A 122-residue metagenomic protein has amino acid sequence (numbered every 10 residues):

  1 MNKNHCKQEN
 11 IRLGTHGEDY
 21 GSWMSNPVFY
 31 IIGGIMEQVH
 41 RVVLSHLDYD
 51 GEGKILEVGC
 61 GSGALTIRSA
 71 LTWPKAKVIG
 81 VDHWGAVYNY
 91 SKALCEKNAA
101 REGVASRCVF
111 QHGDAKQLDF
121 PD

Functional and structural regions predicted by a protein language model:
M1-M24: N-terminal, positively charged/glycine-rich alpha-helical extensions of SAM-dependent methyltransferases
S25-F29: Short glycine/proline- and acidic residue-enriched helix-loop micro-motifs that form flexible lids or anion-recognition
G34-G53: Conserved alpha-helix/loop element of class I SAM-dependent methyltransferases that forms part of the SAM/SAH-binding
Y49, V104-A105, F120: Helix N-cap/coil-helix junction residues
G51-E52, P74, Q111, P121: Residue-level preference for short coil/turn positions at secondary-structure junctions
G51-G61: Conserved class I S-adenosyl-L-methionine
A64-K116: Class I SAM-dependent methyltransferase SAM/SAH-binding core
K116-D122: A short acidic, Gly/Pro-enriched loop at the edge of an enzyme's catalytic core that lines a small-molecule cofactor
